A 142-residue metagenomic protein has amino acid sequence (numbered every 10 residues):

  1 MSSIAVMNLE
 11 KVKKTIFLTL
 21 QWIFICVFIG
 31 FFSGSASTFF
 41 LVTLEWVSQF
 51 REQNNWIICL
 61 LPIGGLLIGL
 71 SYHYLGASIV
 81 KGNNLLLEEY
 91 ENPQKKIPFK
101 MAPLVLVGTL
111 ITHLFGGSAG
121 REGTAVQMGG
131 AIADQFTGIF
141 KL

Functional and structural regions predicted by a protein language model:
M1-L142: Alpha-helical transmembrane segments and immediately membrane-proximal extracytoplasmic
